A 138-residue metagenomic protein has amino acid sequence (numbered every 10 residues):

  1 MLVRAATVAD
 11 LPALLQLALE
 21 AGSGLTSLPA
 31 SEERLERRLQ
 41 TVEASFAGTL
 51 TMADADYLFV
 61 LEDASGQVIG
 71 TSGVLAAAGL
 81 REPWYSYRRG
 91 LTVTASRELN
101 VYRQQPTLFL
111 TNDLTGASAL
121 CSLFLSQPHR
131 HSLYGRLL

Functional and structural regions predicted by a protein language model:
L2-L14, S27: A short beta-loop-alpha structural element at the N-terminal edge of CoA-dependent acyl/N-acetyltransferase catalytic
R4-T7, E62, L75, C121: Residue-level detector of conserved, well-ordered beta-strand and adjacent loop positions that form binding/recognition
A18, G22-I69, G73-R81: Active-site rim helix/loop that mediates acceptor-substrate recognition in acyltransferases
E62, L120-H131: A short, internal acetyl-CoA/4′-phosphopantetheine-binding micro-motif in the GNAT/acyltransferase core
A76-S122: Conserved acyl-donor/pantetheine-binding loop and adjacent beta-alpha core of acyl/acetyltransferases and related
D113, S126-L137: Conserved glycine-rich acetyl-CoA-binding loop
